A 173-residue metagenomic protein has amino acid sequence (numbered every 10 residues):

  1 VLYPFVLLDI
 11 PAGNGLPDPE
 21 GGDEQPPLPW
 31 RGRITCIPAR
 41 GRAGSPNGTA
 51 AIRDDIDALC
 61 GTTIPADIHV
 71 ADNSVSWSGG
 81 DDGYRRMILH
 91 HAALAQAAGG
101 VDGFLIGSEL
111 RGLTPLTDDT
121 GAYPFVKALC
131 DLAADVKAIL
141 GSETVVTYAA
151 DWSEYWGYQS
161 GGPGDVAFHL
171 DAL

Functional and structural regions predicted by a protein language model:
V1-G121, V145, W152: Substrate-binding cleft and catalytic face of glycoside hydrolase catalytic domains, especially the flexible beta-alpha
E109-R111, P115-L173: Extracellular glycoside hydrolase catalytic/binding regions
